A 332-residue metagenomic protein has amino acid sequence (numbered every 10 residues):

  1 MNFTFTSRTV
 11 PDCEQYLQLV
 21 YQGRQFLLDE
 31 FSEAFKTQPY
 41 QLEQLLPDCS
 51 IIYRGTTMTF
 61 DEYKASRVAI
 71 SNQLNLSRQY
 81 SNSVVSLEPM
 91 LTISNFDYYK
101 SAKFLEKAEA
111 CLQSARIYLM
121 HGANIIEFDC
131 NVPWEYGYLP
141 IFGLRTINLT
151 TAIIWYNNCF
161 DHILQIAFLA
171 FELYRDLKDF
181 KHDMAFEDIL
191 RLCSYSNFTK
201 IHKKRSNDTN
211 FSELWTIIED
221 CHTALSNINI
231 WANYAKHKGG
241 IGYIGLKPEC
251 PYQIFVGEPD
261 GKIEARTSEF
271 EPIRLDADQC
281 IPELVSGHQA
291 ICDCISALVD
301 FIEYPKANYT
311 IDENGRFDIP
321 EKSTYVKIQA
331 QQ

Functional and structural regions predicted by a protein language model:
N2-A110, S114, G137-I147, Q165-Q332: Acidic, Ser/Thr/Gly/Pro-rich intrinsically disordered interaction regions
A108, A115-Y118, G122-I125, R145 (+2 more regions): Small-residue hotspots
L119-G122, I126, I163, A170 (+1 more regions): Leucine-rich amphipathic alpha-helices with coiled-coil/heptad-repeat character
E127-Y136: Active-site-adjacent bridging/hinge elements
I154-L169: Hydrophobic, aromatic-enriched interface-forming segments
